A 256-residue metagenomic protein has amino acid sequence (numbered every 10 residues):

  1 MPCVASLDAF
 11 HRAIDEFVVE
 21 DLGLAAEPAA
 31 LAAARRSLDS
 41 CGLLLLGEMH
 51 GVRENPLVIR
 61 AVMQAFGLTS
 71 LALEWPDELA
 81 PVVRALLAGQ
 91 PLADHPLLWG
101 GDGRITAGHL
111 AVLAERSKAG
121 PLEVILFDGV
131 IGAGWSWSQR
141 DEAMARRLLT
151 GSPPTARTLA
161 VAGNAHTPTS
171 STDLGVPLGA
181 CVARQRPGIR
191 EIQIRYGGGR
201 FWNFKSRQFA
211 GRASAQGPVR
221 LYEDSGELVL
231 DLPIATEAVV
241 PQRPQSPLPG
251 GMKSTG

Functional and structural regions predicted by a protein language model:
M1-G256: Compositional signal for N-terminal targeting/processing segments
